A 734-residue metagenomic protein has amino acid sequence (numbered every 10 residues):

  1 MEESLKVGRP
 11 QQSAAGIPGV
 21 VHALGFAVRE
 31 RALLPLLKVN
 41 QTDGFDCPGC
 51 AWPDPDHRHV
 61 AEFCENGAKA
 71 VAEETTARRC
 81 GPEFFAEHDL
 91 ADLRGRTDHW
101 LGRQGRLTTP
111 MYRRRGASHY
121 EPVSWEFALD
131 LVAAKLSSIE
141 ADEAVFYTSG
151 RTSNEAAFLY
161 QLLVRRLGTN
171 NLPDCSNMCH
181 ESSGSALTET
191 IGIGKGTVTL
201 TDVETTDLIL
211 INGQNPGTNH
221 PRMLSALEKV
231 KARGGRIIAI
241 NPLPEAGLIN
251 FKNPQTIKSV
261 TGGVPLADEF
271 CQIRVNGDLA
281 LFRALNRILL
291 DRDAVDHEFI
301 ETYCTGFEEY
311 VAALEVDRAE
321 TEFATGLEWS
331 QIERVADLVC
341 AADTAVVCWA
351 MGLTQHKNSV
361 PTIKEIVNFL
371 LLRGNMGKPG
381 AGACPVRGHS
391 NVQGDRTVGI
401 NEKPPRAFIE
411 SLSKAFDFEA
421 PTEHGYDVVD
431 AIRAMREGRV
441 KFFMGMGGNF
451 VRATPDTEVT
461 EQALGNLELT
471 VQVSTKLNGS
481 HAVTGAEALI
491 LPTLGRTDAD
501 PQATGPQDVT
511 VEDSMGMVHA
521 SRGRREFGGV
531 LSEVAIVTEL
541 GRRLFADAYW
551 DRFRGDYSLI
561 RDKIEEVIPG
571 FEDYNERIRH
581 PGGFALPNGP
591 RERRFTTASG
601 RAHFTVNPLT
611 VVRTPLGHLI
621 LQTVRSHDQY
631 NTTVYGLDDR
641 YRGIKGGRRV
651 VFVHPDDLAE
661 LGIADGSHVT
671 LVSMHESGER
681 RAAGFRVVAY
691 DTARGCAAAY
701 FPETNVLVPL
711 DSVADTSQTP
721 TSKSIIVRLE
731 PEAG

Functional and structural regions predicted by a protein language model:
E2-G16, G105-G388, V398, L412-E592 (+1 more regions): Cofactor-pocket helix-loop regions in the catalytic cores of large enzyme subunits
L24-P35: Short Cys/His-rich Zn2+-coordinating modules
G44-C50: Short cysteine-rich clusters marking metal-coordination/redox-active sites
E74-H119, L129: Low-complexity, highly charged intrinsically disordered N-terminal segments that act as targeting/localization
R96, W100-R114, Q622-V650: Glycine-rich loop/turn
F553-R640: Long, low-complexity segments enriched in small/aliphatic residues
D691-T704: Short, solvent-exposed secondary-structure boundary/capping segments
T716-G734: Long, low-complexity intrinsically disordered regions
